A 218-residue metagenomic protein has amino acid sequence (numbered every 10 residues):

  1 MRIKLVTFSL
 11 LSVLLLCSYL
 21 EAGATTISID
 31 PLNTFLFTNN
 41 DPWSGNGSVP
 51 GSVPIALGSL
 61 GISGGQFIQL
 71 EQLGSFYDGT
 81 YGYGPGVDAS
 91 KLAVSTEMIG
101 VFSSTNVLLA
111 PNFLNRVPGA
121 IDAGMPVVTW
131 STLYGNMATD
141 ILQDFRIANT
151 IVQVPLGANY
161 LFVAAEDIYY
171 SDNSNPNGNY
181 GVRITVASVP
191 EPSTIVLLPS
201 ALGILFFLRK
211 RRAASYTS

Functional and structural regions predicted by a protein language model:
M1-S9, S193: Bacterial N-terminal signal peptides that target proteins for export
T7-L10, L197, A213: Intrinsically disordered, low-complexity repeat segments enriched in small/polar residues
S9-C17: Bacterial N-terminal signal peptides
Y19-A24: Sec/Tat signal peptide C-region and signal peptidase I cleavage site
T25-A187: Gly-Asp-aromatic-enriched flexible segments
P190-R209: A short, hydrophobic C-terminal helix/tail in secreted or cell-surface proteins
F206-S218: C-terminal membrane-anchoring or membrane-association module
